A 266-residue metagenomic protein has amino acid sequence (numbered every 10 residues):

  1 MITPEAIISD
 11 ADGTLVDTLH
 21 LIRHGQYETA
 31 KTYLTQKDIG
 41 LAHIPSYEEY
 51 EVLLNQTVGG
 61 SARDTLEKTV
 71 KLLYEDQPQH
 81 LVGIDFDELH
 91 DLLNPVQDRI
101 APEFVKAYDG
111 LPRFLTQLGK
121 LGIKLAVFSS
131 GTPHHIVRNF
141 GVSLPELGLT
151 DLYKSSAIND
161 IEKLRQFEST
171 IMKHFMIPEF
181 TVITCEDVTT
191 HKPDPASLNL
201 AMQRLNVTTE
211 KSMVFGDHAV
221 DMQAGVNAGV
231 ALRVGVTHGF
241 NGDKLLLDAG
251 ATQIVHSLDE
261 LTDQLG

Functional and structural regions predicted by a protein language model:
I2-D109, K120-L121, H134-V137: N-terminal helical cap/lid subdomain that shapes the substrate entry/recognition surface in HAD-like hydrolases
S9, V127, T184, V214-G216 (+1 more regions): A structural signal for the hydrophobic beta-strands that form the central parallel beta-sheet of Rossmann-like
Y33, D76, F104, P112 (+3 more regions): Substrate-recognition/cap helix-loop segment adjacent to the acidic, metal-dependent catalytic center of Asp-based
K106-G110, G131-T132, P193, D217 (+1 more regions): Short beta->alpha linker loops
I177-T181, T209-M213, L232: Short acidic capping loops at alpha-helix termini that bridge into adjacent secondary structure
K192-M222: Conserved Lys-Pro-Asp/Glu-containing loop-to-beta segment of HAD-superfamily phosphomonoesterases, centered on
L198, D243-D259, Q264: Short acidic, glycine/proline-enriched helix-loop-strand junctions
M213-Q253: Acidic, Mg2+-coordinating phosphoryl-transfer loop and its flanking beta/alpha structural elements, shared across
